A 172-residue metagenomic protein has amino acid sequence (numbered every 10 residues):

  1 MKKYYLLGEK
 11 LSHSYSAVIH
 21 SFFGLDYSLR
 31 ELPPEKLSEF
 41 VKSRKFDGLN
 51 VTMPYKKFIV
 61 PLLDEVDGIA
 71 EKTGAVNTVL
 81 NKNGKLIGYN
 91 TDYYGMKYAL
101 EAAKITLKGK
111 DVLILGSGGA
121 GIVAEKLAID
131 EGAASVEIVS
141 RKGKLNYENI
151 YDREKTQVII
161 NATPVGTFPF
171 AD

Functional and structural regions predicted by a protein language model:
K2-A103: Phosphate/diphosphate ligand-binding glycine-rich loop within oxidoreductases
K3, D26, D111, A134-S135: Residues at the starts of beta-strands that form the adenosine-phosphate
Y5-L6, R30, V51, S135-R141 (+1 more regions): Short, hydrophobic beta-strand segments that form beta-sheet elements in well-ordered domains
G8, G88-Y93, L100-I105, G109-A133: Glycine-rich adenosine-cofactor-binding loop
H13, Y55-I59, G121, G166-A171: Glycine-rich nucleotide phosphate-binding loop and flanking beta-alpha elements of Rossmann-like dinucleotide-binding
D130-E148: NAD(P)-binding Rossmann-fold cofactor-contacting core
L145-D172: Rossmann-like adenosine-cofactor binding region
